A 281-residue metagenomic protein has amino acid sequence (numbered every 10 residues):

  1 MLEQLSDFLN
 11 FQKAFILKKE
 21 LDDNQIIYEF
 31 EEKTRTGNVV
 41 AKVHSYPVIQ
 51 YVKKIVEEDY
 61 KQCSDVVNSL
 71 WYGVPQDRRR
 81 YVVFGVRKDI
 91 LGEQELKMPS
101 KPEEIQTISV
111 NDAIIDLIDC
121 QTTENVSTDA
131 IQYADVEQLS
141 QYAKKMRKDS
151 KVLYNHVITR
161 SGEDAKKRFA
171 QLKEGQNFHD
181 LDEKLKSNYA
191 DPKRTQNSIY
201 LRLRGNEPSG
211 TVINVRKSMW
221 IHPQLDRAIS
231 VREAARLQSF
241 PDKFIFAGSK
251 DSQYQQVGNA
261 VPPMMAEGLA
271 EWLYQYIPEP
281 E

Functional and structural regions predicted by a protein language model:
M1-L181: Class I S-adenosyl-L-methionine
L2, L117-E281: C-terminal target-recognition/interaction regions appended to catalytic cores
